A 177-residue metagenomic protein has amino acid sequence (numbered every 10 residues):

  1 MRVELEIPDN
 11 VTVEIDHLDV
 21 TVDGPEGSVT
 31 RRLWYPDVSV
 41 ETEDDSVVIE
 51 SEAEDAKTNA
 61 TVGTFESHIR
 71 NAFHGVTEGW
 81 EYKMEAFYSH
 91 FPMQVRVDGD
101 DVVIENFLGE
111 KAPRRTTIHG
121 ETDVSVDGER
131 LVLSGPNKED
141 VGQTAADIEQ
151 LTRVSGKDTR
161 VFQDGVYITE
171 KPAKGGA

Functional and structural regions predicted by a protein language model:
M1-A177: Ribosome-associated RNA-binding proteins
